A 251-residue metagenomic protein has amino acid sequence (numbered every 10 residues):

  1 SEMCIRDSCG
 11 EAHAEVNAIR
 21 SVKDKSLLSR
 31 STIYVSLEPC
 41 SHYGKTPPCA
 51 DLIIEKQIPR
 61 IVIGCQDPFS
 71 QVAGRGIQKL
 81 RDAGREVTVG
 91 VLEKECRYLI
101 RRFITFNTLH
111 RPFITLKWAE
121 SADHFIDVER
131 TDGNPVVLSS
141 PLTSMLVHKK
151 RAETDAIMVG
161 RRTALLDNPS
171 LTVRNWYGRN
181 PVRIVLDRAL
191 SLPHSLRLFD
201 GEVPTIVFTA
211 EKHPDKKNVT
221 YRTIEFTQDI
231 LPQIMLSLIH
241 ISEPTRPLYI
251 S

Functional and structural regions predicted by a protein language model:
M3-I5, E243-T245: Short, small-residue-biased leader/transition segments that mark boundaries at the very start of proteins
R6-E95, V182: Zn2+-dependent cytidine deaminase-like catalytic core
D24, D82-R85, R101, T105-T108 (+2 more regions): Generic secondary-structure signature for well-ordered alpha-helical cores
S29, Q57-I58, E153, L238-H240: Short loop/turn motifs at secondary-structure junctions
S41, F69, A164-L165, L192 (+1 more regions): Glycine-rich nucleotide phosphate-binding loop and flanking beta-alpha elements of Rossmann-like dinucleotide-binding
K45, A73, D167-S170, S195 (+1 more regions): Short glycine-/acidic-enriched loop or helix-start segments at secondary-structure transitions that form or flank
I77, V91-S121, F125: Proteins enriched for Cys/Gly/acidic motifs involved in redox and nucleic-acid/cofactor modification
T105, T115-L238: Active-site ligand-binding patch in enzyme domains
